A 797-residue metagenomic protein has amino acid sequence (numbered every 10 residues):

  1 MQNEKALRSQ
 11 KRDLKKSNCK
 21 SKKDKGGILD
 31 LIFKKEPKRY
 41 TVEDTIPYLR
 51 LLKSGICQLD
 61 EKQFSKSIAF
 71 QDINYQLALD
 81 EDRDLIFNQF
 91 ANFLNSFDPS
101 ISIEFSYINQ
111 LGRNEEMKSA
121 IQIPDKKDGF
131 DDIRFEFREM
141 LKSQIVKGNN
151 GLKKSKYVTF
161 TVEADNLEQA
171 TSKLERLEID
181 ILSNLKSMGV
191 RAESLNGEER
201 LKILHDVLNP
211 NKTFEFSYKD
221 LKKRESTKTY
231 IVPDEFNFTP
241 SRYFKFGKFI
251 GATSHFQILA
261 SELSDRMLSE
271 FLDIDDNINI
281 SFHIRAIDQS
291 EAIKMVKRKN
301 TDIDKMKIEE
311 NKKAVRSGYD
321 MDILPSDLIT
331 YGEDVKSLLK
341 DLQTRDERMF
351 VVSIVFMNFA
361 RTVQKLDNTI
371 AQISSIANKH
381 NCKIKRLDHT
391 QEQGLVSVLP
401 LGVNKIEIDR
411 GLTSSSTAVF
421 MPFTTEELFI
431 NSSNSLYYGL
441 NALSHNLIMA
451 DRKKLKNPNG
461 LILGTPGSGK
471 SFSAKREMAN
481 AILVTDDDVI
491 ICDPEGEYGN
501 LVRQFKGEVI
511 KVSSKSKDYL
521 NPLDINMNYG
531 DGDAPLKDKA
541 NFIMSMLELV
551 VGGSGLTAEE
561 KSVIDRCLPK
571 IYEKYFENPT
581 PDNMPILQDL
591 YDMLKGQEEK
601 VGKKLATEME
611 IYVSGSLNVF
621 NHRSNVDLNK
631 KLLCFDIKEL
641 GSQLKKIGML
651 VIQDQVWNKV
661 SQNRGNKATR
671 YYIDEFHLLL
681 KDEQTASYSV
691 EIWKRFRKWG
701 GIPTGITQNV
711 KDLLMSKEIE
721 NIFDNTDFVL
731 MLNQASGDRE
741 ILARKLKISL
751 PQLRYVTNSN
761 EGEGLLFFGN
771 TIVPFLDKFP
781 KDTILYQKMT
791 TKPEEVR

Functional and structural regions predicted by a protein language model:
Q2-T425: Extended, folded cores of ATP/NTP-driven motor/assembly subunits in large transport and secretion machines
I73, D80-P99, Q110, E270-L272 (+13 more regions): P-loop NTPase motor domains
I462: Hydrophobic anchor at the beta1->P-loop junction of P-loop NTPases
K470: Conserved lysine of the Walker
S473: Hydrophobic positions on the alpha1 helix immediately C-terminal to the Walker A/P-loop
N480-I490: Post-Walker A helix-loop "phosphate-sensing" segment adjacent to the P-loop in P-loop NTPases
K506-I510, E718-M731: A short helix-turn-beta junction within AAA+ P-loop NTPase domains corresponding to the substrate/partner-engaging
L746-R797: Conserved P-loop NTPase
